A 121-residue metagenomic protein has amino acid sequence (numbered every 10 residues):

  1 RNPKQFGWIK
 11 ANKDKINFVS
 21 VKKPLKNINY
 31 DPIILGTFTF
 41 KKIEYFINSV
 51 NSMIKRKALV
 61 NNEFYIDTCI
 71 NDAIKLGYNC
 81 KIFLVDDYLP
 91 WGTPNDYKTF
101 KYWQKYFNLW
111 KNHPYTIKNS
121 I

Functional and structural regions predicted by a protein language model:
R1-K57: Conserved core of the sugar-phosphate nucleotidyltransferase
N12, Y45-I121: Left-handed beta-helix
